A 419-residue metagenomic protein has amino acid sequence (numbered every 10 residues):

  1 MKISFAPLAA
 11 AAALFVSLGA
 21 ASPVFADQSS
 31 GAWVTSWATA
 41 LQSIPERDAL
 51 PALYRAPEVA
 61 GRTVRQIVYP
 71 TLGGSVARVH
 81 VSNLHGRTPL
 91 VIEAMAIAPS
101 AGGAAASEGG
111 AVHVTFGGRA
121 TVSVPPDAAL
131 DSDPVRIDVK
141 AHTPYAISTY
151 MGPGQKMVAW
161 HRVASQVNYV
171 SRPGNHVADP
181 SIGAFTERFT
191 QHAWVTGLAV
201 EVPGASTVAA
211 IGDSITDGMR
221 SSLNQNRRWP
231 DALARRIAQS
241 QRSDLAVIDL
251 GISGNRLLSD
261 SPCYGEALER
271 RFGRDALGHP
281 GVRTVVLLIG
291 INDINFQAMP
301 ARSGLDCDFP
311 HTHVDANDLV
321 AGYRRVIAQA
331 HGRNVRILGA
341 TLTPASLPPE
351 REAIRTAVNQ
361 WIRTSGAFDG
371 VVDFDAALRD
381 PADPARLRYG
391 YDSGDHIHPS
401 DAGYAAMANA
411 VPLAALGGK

Functional and structural regions predicted by a protein language model:
K2-I3, A13, P23-I211, D217-Q225 (+2 more regions): N-terminal secretory targeting modules
A9-G19: Bacterial N-terminal signal peptides
A193, P230-A234, Y264-H279, A321-R325 (+1 more regions): Alpha-helical scaffolding within the catalytic cores of extracellular/periplasmic polymer-degrading hydrolases
T207-G212, T216, L245-G251, R283-L288 (+3 more regions): Structural recognition of the beta-strand scaffold that forms the well-ordered cores of secreted hydrolase catalytic
I215-C263, T284-V286: Beta-propeller domains
S221, I252-V314: Oxyanion-hole/transition-state-stabilizing segment in secreted/luminal serine hydrolases and related acyltransferases
N255-R256, G265, N295, S303-L305 (+1 more regions): Catalytic His-Asp segment of secreted/periplasmic serine-dependent ester chemistry enzymes
L288-D293, Y323-A357: Active-site segments of SGNH/GDSL-like serine hydrolases that catalyze O-acetyl group transfer/hydrolysis on lipids
